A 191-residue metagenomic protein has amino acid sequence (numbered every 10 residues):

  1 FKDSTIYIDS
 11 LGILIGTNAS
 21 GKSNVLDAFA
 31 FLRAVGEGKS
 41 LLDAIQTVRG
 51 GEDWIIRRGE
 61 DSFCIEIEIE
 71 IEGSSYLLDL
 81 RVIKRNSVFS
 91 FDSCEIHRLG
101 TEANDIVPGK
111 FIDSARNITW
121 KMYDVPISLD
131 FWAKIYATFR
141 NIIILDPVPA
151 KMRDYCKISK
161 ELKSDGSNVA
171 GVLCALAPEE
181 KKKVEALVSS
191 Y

Functional and structural regions predicted by a protein language model:
F1-T5: Pre-Walker A adenine-sensing motif
D9-G12: Pre-Walker A (Motif I) flank of P-loop NTPase domains
L14-G16: Hydrophobic anchor at the beta1->P-loop junction of P-loop NTPases
K22: Conserved lysine of the Walker
L26-V88: Conserved P-loop NTP-binding catalytic core
E72-Y191: Electropositive, glycine-dotted interaction segments that contact anionic polymers or phosphate-rich ligands
